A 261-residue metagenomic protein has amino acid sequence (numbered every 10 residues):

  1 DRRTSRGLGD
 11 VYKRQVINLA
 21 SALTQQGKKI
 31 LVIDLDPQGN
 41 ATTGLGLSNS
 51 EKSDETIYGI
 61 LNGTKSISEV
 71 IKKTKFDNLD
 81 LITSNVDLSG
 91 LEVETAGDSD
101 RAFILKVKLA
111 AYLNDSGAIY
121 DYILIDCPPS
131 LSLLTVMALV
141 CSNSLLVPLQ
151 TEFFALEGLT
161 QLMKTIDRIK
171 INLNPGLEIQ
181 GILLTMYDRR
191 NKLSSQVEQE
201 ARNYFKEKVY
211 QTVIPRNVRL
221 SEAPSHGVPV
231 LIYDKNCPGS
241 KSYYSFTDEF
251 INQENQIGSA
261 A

Functional and structural regions predicted by a protein language model:
D1-L8, Y12: Single conserved hydrophobic/aromatic residue that forms the stacking wall/gate of nucleotide- or nucleobase-binding
Q15: Hydrophobic positions on the alpha1 helix immediately C-terminal to the Walker A/P-loop
N18, Q25-L31, N114-V218: Conserved catalytic-core segment of NTP-binding enzymes
K28-A41: Short beta-strand-centered segment that lines the nucleotide-binding/catalytic pocket of NTP-utilizing
Q38-L81, Q211: Phosphate-binding loop that captures ATP/GTP phosphates
I67-E69, K75-D77, T83-I125, S130-L131: Cytosolic-facing regulatory segments adjacent to core modules
P224-K241: C-terminal boundary of histidine-terminating zinc-finger modules
S245-I257: C-terminal alpha-helix
